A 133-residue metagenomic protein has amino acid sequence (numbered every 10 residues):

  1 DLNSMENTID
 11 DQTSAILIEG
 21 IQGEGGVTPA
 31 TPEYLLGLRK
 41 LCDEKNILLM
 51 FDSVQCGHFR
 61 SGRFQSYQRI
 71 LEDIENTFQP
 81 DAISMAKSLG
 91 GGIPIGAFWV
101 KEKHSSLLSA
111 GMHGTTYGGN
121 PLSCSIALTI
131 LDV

Functional and structural regions predicted by a protein language model:
D1-V133: Conserved N-terminal phosphate-binding loop of PLP-dependent enzymes in the Aspartate aminotransferase
